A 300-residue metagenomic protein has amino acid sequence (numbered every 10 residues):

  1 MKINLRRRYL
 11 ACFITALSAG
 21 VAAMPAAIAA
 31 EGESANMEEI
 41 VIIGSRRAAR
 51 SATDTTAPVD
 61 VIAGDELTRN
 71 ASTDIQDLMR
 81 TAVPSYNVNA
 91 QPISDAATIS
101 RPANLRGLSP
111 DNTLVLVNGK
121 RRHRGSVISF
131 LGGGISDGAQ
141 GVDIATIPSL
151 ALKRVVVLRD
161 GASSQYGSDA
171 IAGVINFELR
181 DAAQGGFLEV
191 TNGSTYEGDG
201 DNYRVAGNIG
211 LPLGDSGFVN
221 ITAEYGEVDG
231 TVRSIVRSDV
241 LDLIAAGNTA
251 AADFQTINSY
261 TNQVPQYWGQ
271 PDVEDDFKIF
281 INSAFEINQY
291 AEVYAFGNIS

Functional and structural regions predicted by a protein language model:
M1-T81, I144-I147, A206, G210-L211 (+2 more regions): N-terminal Sec signal peptide and the immediately downstream disordered periplasmic leader that contains the TonB box
E38-E39, K153-R154, G173, L179-Y196 (+1 more regions): Transmembrane beta-strand segments of Gram-negative outer membrane beta-barrel proteins
I43-A57, V61-S94, N104, V117 (+6 more regions): N-terminal plug
S45, D160, E189-T195, E224-G226 (+1 more regions): Outer-membrane beta-barrel pore domains and translocons
D111, L150, A182-Q184, D215 (+2 more regions): Short coil turns and loop connectors of transmembrane beta-barrels in diderm outer membranes and organellar homologs
S136-G141, V157-L158, E189-G193, S259-Y267: Extracytoplasmic loops and strand-loop junctions of Gram-negative outer membrane beta-barrel proteins
E197-S300: Transmembrane beta-barrel wall of Gram-negative outer-membrane proteins
